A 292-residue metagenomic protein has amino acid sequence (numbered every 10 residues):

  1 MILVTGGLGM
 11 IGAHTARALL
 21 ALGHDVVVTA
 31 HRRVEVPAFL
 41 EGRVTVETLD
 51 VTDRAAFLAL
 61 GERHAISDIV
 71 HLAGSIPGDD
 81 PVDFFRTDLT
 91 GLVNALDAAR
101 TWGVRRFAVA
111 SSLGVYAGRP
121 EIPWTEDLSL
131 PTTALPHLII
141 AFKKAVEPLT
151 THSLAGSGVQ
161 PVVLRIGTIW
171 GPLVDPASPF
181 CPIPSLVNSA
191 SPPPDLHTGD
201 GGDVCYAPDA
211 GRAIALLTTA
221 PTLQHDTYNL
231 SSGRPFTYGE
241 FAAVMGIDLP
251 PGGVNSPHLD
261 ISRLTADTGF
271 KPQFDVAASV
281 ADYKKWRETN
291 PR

Functional and structural regions predicted by a protein language model:
I2-L22: N-terminal Rossmann NAD(P)H-binding glycine-rich loop of SDR-like oxidoreductase domains
E41-D53: Rossmann-fold cofactor-recognition segment
V51-T87: NAD(P)H-binding glycine-rich loop region in Rossmannoid oxidoreductase-like domains and their noncatalytic homologs
R63, D79-A108: NAD(P)-cofactor binding segment of oxidoreductase domains
N94-L138: Conserved Rossmann-fold NAD(P)-dependent oxidoreductase catalytic core, especially the SDR/UDP-sugar
L138, F142-A145: Active-site helix of classical SDR
P148-G202, A207-G211: NAD(P)-dependent short-chain dehydrogenase/reductase
D195-R292: C-terminal substrate-binding subdomain of Rossmann-fold SDR/epimerase-dehydratase oxidoreductases
